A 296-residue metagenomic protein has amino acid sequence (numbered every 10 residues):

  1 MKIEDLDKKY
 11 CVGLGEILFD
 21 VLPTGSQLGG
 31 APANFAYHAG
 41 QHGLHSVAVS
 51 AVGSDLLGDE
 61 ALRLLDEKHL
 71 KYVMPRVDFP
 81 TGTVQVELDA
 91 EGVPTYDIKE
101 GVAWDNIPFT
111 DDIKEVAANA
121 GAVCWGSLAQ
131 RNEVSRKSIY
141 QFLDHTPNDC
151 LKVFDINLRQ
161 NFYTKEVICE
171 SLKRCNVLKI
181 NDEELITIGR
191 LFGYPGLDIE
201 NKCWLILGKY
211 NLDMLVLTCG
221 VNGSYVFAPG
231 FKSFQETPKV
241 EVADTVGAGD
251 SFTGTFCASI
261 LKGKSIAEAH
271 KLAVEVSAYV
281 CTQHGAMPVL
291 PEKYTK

Functional and structural regions predicted by a protein language model:
M1-L70, V84, V242-A243: Glycine-rich phosphate/adenosyl-contacting loop at the front of the ribokinase-like
M1-Y10, F192, G196-K296: Conserved phosphate-binding/catalytic region of the ribokinase-like
Y10-V12, G121-A122, L151, M214: Structural motif
E16-I17, L128, I156, S251: Active-site metal-binding loops of divalent metal-dependent hydrolases
H45, L151, V177, D213-M214: Proline-centered loop/turn at the N-terminus of a beta-strand
H45-S127, H145-N148, K296: Conserved N-terminal subdomain of the carbohydrate kinase-like
E115-V116, E170-S171, G208: Structural alpha-helical scaffold elements that stabilize or flank donor/cofactor-binding regions in carbohydrate
A122, G126-N201, G223: Conserved beta-alpha-beta core of the PfkB/ribokinase-like small-molecule kinase fold
